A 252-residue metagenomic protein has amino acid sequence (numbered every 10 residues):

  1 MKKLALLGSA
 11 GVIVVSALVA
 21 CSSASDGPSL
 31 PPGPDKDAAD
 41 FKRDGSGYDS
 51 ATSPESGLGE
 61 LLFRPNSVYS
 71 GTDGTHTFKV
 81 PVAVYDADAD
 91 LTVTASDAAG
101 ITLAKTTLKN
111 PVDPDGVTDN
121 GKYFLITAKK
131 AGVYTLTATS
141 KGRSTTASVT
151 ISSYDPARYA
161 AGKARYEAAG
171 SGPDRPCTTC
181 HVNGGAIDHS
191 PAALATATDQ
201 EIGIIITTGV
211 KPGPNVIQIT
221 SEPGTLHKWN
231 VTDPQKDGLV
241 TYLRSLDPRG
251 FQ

Functional and structural regions predicted by a protein language model:
L4-G8, V12-S70: Bacterial Sec-dependent N-terminal signal peptides
L58-N66, A95-K122, P214-V216: Low-complexity "stalk/linker" and mucin-like segments enriched in Ser/Thr/Pro/Ala/Gly
G59-L91, L136-A138, G162-R165: Beta-strand-rich structural segments
T118-A131, L226-K228: Extracellular/luminal low-complexity segments enriched in Ser/Thr/Pro
K130-G142: A short beta-strand micro-motif common to beta-rich folds, especially ectodomain repeats
S148-S171: Electrostatic cytochrome c docking/interface patches
G162, A169-G184, I202, L239-L243: The canonical Cys-X-X-Cys-His
G184-L194, T208-L246, F251: Axial heme c-ligation environment in periplasmic c-type cytochrome domains
